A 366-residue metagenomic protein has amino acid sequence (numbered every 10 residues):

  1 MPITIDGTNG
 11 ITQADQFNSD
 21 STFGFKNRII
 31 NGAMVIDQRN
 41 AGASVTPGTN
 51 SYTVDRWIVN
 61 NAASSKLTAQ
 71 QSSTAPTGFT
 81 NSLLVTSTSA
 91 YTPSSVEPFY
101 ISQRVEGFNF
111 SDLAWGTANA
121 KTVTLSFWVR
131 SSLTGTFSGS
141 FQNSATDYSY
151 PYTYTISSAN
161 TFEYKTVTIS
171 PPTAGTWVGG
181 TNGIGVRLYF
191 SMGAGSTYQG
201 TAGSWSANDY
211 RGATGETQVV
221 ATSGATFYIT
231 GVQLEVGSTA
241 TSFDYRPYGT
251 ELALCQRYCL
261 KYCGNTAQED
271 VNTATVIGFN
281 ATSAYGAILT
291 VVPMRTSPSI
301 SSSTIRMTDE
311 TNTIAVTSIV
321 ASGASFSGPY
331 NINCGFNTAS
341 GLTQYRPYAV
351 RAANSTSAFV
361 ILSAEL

Functional and structural regions predicted by a protein language model:
I3-L366: Extracellular and organelle-lumenal recognition/adhesion modules and their flexible linkers in secreted
